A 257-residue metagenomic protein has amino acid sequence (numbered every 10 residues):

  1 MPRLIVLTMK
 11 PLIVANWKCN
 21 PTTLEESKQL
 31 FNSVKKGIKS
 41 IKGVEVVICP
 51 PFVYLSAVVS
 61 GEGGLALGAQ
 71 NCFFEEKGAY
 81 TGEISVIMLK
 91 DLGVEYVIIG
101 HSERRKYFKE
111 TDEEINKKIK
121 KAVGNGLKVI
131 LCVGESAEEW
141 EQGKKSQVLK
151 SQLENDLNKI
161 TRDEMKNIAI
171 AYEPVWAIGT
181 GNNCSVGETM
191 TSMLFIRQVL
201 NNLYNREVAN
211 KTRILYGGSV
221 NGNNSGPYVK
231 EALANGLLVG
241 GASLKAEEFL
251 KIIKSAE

Functional and structural regions predicted by a protein language model:
I5-A171, V175-E257: Active-site loop-to-helix "anion-binding N-cap" substructures in soluble metabolic enzymes
